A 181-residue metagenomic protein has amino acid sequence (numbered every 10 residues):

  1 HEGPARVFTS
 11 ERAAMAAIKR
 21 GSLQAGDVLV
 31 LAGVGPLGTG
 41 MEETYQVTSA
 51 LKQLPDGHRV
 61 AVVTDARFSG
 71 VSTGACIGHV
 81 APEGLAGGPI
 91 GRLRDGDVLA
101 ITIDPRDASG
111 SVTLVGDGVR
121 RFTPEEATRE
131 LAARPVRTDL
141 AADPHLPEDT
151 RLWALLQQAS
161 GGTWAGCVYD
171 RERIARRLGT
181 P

Functional and structural regions predicted by a protein language model:
H1-G35: Long, structured protein-protein interaction/assembly regions in large complexes
H1-R12, M41, L54-A61: Glycine-enriched loop-and-adjacent helix/strand subsegments that border the catalytic/binding cleft of enzyme cores
P4-F8, A16, P36-M41, G70 (+3 more regions): Hydrophobic alpha-helical scaffolding
A5-A14, Y45, A75-A86: Short, structured beta-strand/loop micro-motifs enriched in basic residues and often containing a Trp
E43-S49: Charged helix-capping and loop-helix junction motifs
A50, L54-G118: Phosphate/diphosphate-binding loops
G87-P181: Intein/HINT protein-splicing elements and their conserved insertion hotspots or analogous self-processing inserts
